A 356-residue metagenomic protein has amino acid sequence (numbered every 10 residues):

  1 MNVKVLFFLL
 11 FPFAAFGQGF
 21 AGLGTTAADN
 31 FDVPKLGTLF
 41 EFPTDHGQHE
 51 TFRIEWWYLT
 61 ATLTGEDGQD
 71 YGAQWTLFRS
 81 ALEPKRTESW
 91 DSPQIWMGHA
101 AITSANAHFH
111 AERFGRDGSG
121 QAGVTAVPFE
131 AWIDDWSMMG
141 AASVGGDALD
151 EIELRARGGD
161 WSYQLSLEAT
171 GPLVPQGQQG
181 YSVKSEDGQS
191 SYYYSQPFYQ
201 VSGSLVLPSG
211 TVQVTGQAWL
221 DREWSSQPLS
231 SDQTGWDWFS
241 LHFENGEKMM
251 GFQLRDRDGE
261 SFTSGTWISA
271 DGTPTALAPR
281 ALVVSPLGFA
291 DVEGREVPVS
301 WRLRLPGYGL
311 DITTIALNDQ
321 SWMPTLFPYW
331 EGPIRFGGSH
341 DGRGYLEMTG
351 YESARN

Functional and structural regions predicted by a protein language model:
M1-N2: N-terminal secretory signal peptides that target proteins for export/translocation
V5-A14: Sec-dependent N-terminal signal peptides
Q18-N356: Structured soluble/peripheral alpha/beta segments that form catalytic or ligand/cofactor-binding pockets
